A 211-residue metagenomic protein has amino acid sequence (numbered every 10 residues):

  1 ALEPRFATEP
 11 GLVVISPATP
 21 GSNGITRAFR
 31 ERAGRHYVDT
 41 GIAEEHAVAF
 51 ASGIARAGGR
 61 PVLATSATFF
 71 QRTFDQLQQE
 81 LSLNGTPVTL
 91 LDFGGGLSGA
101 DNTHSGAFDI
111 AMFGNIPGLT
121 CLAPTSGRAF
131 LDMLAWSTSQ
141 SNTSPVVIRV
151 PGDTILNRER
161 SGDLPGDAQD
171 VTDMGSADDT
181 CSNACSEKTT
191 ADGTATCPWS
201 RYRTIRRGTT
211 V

Functional and structural regions predicted by a protein language model:
A1-V147, T154, P165-A168: Thiamine diphosphate
P4, T8, A64, V88 (+4 more regions): Hydrophobic transmembrane signal anchors and adjacent membrane-proximal interface regions, especially in viral
D75, G152, D163, T204-T210: Sequence-pattern detector for short linear motifs and compositional/periodic biases rather than a specific fold
T154, D163, T196-P198: Acidic/proline-rich low-complexity IDRs
L156-A177: Condensing-enzyme catalytic core mediating Claisen C-C bond formation in acyl metabolism
M174, D178-V211: N-terminal low-complexity segments that are often proline-rich with Ser/Thr-Pro
